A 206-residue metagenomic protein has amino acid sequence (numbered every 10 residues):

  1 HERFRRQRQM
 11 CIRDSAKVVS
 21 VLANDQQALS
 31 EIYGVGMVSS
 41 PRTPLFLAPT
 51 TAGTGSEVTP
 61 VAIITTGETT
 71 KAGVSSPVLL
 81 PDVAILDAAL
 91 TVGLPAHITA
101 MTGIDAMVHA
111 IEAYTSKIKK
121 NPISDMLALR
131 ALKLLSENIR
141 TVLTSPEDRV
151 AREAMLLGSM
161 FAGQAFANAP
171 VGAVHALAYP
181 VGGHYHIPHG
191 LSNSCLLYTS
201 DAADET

Functional and structural regions predicted by a protein language model:
H1-R8, I12, Y198-T206: Single conserved hydrophobic/aromatic residue that forms the stacking wall/gate of nucleotide- or nucleobase-binding
R5-Q9, R13-A88: Glycine/threonine-rich beta-strand-loop-alpha-helix active-site module that forms ligand/phosphate-binding
S15-V19, A110-I111, L135-N138, G158-G163 (+3 more regions): Buried hydrophobic packing segments
G53, M160-A173, A178-I187: Glycine-rich phosphate/pyrophosphate-binding beta-alpha loops
V61-A169: Carboxylate- and glycine-rich phosphate/diphosphate-binding segment that chelates Mg2+/Mn2+
H184-L196, S200: Gly/Pro-rich interdomain helix-loop hinge
